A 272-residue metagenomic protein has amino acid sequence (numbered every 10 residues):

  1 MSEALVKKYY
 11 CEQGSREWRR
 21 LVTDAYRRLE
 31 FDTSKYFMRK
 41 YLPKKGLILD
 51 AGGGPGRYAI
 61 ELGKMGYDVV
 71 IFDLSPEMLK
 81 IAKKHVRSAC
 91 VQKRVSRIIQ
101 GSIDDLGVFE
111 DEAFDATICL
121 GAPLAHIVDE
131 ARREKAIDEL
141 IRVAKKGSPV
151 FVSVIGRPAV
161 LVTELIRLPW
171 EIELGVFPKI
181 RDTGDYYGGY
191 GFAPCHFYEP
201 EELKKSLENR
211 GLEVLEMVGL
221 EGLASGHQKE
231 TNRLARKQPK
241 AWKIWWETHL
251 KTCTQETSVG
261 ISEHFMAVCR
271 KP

Functional and structural regions predicted by a protein language model:
M1-K44, R57, E61: Conserved class I S-adenosyl-L-methionine
K45-G54: Conserved class I S-adenosyl-L-methionine
R57-D105: Class I SAM-dependent methyltransferase SAM/SAH-binding core
G107-A116: A short acidic, Gly/Pro-enriched loop at the edge of an enzyme's catalytic core that lines a small-molecule cofactor
I127, Y187-E202: Acceptor-substrate binding/catalytic loop of class I
E134-K146: A short glycine-rich, Lys/Arg-flanked "PGG" loop and its adjoining helix->strand segment in the class I
P149-K179: Conserved class I S-adenosyl-L-methionine
E216-P272: A C-terminal cap/extension of S-adenosyl-L-methionine-dependent methyltransferases that defines the acceptor-substrate
